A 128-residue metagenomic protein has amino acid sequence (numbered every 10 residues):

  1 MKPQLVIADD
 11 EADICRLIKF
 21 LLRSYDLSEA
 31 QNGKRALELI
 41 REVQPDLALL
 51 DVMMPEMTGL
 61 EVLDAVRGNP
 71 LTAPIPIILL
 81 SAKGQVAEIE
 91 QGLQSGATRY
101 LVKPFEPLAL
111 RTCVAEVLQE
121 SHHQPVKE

Functional and structural regions predicted by a protein language model:
K2-A12, I18, A48: Conserved acidic segment of CheY-like receiver
A12-S28: Two-component/phosphorelay signaling modules centered on CheY-like receiver
E29-L47: Acidic, metal-coordinating helix/loop segments flanking the phosphotransfer/catalytic sites of two-component signaling
M54: Receiver (REC) domain active-site loop signature in two-component systems and cognate sites in sensor histidine kinases
F105-V114: C-terminal output helix
